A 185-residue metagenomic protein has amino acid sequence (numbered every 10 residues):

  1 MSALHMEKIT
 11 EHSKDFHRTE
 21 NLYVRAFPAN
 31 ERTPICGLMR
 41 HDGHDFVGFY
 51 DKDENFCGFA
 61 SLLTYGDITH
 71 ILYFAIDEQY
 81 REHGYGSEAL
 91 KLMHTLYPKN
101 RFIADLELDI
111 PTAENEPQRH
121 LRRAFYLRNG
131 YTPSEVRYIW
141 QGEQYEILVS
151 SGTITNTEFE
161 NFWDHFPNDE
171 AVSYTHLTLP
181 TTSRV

Functional and structural regions predicted by a protein language model:
M1-T33, E158-H165: Short amphipathic alpha-helix that is part of the acyltransferase structural core
V24-K52: Active-site rim helix/loop that mediates acceptor-substrate recognition in acyltransferases
G48, N55-L63, I68-A75: Conserved beta-strand in the GNAT
F74-R81, L108-D109: A short, internal acetyl-CoA/4′-phosphopantetheine-binding micro-motif in the GNAT/acyltransferase core
E82-L96: Conserved acetyl-CoA-binding loop-helix of GNAT-fold acetyltransferases
Y97-E114: Conserved GNAT acetyl-CoA-binding A-motif
D109-V136: Conserved active-site alpha-helix within GNAT-family acetyltransferase domains
T175-T181: Conserved small/polar residues in nucleotide/adenosyl-binding loops
